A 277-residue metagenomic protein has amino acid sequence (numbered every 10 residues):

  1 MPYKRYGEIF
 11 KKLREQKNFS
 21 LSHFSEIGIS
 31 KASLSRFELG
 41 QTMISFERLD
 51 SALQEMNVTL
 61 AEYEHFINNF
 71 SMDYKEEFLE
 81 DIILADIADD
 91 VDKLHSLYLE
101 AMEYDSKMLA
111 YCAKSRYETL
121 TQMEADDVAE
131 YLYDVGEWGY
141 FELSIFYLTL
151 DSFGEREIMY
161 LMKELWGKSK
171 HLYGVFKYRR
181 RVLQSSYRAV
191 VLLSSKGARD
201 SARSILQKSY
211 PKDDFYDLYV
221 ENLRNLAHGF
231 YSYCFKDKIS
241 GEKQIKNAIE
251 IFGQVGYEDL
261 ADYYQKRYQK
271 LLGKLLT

Functional and structural regions predicted by a protein language model:
M1-Q16: A short, Lys/Arg-rich alpha-helix, primarily the initiator
P2, N68-K75, L79, D105-L109 (+4 more regions): Alpha-solenoid helical repeat architecture
I9, R48, E76, E80 (+6 more regions): "A position-specific structural signal for the A-helix of alpha-solenoid helical repeats
K17-S35: Short alpha-helical DNA-recognition segment
E47-E62: DNA major-groove recognition helix of helix-turn-helix/homeodomain DNA-binding modules
H65-D92, E250: Short, charged recognition helix plus adjacent turn of helix-turn-helix-like nucleic-acid-binding domains
E100-S201: Mid-protein regulatory/catalytic core that forms ligand/cofactor-binding pockets and protein-protein interaction
A129-Y133, W166-Y173, L206-D214, K246-Y257: Amphipathic alpha-helical segments of tetratricopeptide repeats
